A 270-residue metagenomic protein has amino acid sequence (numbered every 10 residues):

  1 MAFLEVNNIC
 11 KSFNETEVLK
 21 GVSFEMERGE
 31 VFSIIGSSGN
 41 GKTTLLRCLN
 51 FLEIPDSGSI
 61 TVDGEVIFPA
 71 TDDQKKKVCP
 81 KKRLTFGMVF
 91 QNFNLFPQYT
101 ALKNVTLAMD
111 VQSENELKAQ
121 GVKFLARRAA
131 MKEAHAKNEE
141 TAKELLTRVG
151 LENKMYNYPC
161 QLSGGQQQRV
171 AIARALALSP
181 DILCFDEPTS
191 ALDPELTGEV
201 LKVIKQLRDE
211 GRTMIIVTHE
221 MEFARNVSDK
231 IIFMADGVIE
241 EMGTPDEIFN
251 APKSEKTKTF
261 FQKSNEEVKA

Functional and structural regions predicted by a protein language model:
A2-L4, C10-P245: ABC family nucleotide-binding domain
A235, M242, D246-A270: C-terminal boundary and immediately downstream tail of ABC-type ATPase nucleotide-binding domains
